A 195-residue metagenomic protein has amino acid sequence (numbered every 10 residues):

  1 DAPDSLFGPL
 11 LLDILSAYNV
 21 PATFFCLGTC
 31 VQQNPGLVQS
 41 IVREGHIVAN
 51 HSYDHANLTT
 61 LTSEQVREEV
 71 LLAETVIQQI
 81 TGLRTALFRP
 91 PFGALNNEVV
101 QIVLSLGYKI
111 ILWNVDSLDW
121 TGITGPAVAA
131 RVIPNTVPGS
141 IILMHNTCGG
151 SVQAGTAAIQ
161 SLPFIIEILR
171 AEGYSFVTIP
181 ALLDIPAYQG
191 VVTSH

Functional and structural regions predicted by a protein language model:
D1-T60, Q65, E69-T81, T85 (+2 more regions): Active-site beta->alpha N-cap acidic-glycine motif
L10-D13, G36, S40-R43, E68 (+6 more regions): Alpha-helical scaffolding segments of alpha/beta enzyme cores, especially the outer helices of TIM-barrel or partial
A17-Y18, Q32, A154-H195: C-terminal domain-boundary segment and adjacent tail
Y18, R43-G45, L106, P138-G139 (+1 more regions): Structured helix-beta-strand junction loops
A22-C26, I47-S52, A86-R89, K109-N114 (+2 more regions): Structural recognition of the beta-strand scaffold that forms the well-ordered cores of secreted hydrolase catalytic
R84, A94, E98-T136, Y174-I185: His/Asp/Glu-enriched short active-site or ligand-binding loop at hydrolase and phosphoryl-transfer sites
S117-T124, S151-Q160: Active-site glycine- and acidic-residue-rich loops that bind and position anionic ligands or nucleotide-like cofactors
H145-S151: Active-site clefts of carbohydrate-active enzymes
